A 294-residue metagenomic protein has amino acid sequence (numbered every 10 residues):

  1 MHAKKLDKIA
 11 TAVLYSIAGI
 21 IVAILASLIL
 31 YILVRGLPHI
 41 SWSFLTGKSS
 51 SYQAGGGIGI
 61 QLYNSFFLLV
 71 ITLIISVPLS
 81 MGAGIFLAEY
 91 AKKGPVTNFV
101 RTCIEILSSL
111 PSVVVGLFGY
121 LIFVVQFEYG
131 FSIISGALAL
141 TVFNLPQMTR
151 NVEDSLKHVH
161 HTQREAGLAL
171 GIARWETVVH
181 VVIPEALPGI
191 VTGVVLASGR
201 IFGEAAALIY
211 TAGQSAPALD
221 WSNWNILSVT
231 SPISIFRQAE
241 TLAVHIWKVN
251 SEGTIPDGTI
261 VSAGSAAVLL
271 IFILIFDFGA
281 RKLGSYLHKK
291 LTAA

Functional and structural regions predicted by a protein language model:
M1-A18, R281-A294: Transmembrane alpha-helical segments of polytopic membrane transport and secretion proteins
M1-V13, I32-I74, K93, K248-T259: Periplasmic/extracellular loop-to-transmembrane helix junction in inner-membrane transport proteins
Y52, L208-L269: Interhelical loop and adjacent transmembrane-helix boundary motif in polytopic membrane transport permeases
Y63, F67-I75, L79, A83 (+4 more regions): Hydrophobic alpha-helical transmembrane segments of multipass integral membrane proteins, especially permease/channel
T72-I104, V125, A280-K289: Transmembrane-helix boundary motif in ABC transporter permease subunits
E105-T141: Generic hydrophobic transmembrane alpha-helix motif, especially the helices
R174-Q214: Transmembrane alpha-helices
